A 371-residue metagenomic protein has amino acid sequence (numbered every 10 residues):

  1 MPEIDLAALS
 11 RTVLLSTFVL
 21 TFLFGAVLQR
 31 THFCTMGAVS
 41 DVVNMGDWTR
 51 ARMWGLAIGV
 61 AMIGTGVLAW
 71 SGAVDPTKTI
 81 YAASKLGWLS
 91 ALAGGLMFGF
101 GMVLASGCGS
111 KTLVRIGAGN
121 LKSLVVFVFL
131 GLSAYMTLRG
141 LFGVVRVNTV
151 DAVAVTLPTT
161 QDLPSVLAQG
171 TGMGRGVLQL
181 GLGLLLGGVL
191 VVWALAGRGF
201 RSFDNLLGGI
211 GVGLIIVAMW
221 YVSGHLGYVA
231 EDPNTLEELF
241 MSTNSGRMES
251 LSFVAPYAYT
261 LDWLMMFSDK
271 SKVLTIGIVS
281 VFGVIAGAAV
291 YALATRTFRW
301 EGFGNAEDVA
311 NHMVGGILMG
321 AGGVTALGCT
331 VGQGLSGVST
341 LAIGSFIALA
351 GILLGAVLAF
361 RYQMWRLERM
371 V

Functional and structural regions predicted by a protein language model:
M1-V371: Membrane-interfacial helix-loop segments of redox and metal-homeostasis proteins, especially TM-loop-TM junctions
